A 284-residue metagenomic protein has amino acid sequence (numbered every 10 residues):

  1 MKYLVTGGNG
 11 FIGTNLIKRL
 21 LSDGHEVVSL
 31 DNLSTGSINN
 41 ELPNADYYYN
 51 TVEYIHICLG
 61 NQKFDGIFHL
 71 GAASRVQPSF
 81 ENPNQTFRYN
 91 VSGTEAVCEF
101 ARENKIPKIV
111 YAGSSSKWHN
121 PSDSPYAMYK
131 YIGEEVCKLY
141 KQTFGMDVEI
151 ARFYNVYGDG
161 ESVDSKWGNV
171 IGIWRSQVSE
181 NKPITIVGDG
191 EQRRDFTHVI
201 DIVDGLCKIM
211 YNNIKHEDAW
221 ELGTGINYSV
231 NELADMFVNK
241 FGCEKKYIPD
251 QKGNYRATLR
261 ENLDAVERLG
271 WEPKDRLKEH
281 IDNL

Functional and structural regions predicted by a protein language model:
M1-V156, R256, W271: N-terminal Rossmann-like NAD(P)+-binding domain of SDR-like oxidoreductases, especially those catalyzing
I12, T86, Y129, V170 (+2 more regions): Hydrophobic alpha-helical packing elements
N39, Q77, R175-S176, N212: Short secondary-structure boundary/capping segments
N39-E41, E161-S165, L233-D235, T258-L259: Short aromatic-enriched loop/helix-cap "lid" or pocket-rim segments at secondary-structure transitions that line
D65, Q77, N84, E95 (+7 more regions): Residues in well-ordered alpha-helical elements
V97, C137, W174, A265-V266: Structural element of the ATP-grasp superfamily
P125-A127, Y131, E135-R194, V199-K208 (+2 more regions): NAD(P)-dependent short-chain dehydrogenase/reductase
V178-L284: C-terminal substrate-binding subdomain of Rossmann-fold SDR/epimerase-dehydratase oxidoreductases
